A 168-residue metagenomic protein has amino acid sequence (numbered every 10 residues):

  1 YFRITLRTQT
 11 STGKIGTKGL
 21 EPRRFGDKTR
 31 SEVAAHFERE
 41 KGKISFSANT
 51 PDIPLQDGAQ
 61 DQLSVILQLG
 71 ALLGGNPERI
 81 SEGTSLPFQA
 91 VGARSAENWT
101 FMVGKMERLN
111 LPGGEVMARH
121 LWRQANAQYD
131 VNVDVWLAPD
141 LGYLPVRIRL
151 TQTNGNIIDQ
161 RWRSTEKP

Functional and structural regions predicted by a protein language model:
Y1-K41, R79-P168: Acidic, serine/threonine-rich low-complexity disordered tracts
V33-P77: Hydrophobic, well-structured mid-protein blocks that either form specific transmembrane helices
